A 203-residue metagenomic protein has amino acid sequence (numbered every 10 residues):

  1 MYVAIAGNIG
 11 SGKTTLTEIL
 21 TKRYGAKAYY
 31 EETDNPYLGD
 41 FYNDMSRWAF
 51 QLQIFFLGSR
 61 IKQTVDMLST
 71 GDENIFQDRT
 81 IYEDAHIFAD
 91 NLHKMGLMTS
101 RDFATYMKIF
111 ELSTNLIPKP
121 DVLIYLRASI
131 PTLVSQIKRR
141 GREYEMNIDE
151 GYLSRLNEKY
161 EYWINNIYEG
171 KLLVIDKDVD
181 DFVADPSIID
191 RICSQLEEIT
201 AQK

Functional and structural regions predicted by a protein language model:
I5: Hydrophobic anchor at the beta1->P-loop junction of P-loop NTPases
N8: P-loop (Walker A) phosphate-binding loop of NTP-binding proteins
K13: Conserved lysine of the Walker
L16-T17: Post-Walker A alpha-helix
K22-S59: Conserved substrate/cofactor phosphate-moiety recognition/catalytic segment in nucleotide-dependent phosphotransferases
W48, L52-P118: Glycine-rich phosphate-binding loop used to anchor ATP phosphates in small-molecule kinases, encompassing both
I87-K159: A glycine- and Lys/Arg-enriched "phosphate-lid" helix/loop adjacent to the NTP-binding pocket of small-molecule kinases
V134-K203: NTP-dependent small-molecule kinase module
